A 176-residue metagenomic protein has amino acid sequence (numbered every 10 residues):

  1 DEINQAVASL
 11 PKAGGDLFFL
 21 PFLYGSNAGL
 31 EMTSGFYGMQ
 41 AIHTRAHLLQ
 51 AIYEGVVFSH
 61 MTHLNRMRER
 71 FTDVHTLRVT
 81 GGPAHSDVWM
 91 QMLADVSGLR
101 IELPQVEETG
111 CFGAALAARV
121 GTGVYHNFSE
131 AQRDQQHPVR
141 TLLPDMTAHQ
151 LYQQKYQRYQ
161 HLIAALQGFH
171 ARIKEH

Functional and structural regions predicted by a protein language model:
D1-H176: Glycine/Thr-rich phosphate-binding loops that ligate phosphate moieties of nucleotide and other phosphorylated ligands
